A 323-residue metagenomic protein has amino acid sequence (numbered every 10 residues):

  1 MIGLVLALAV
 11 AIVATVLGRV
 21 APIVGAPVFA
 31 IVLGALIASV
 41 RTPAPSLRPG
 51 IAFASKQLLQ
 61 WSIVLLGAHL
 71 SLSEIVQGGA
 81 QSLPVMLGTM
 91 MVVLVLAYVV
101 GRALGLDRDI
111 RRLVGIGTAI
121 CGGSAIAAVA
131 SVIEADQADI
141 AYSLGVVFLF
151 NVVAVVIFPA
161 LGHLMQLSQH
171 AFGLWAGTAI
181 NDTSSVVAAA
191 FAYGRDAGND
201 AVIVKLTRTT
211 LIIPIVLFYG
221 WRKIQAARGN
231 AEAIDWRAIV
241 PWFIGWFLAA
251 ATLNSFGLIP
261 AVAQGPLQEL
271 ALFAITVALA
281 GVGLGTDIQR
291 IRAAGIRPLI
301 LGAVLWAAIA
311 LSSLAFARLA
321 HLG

Functional and structural regions predicted by a protein language model:
M1-S55, L66-S73, L217-L272, A278-G295 (+2 more regions): Structural signature of multi-pass alpha-helical membrane transport proteins
L4, P49-S62, L83-V85, D107-T118 (+4 more regions): Cytoplasmic-side transmembrane-helix entry/capping segments in multi-pass membrane proteins
V16-R19, L72-Q81, G162-F172, F191-D200 (+1 more regions): Helix-coil boundary and interhelical linker segments in multi-pass alpha-helical membrane proteins
A21-L36, K56, G78-V92, G115-T118 (+4 more regions): Structural signature of hydrophobic alpha-helical transmembrane segments
S62-R108, A130-F148, G295: Helix-loop-helix hairpins and the membrane-proximal interhelical loops of multi-pass alpha-helical transport proteins
P84-T118, L149-L167, G281, A293 (+1 more regions): Transmembrane alpha-helices that form the ion-translocation and gating core of multi-pass ion transport proteins
L106-V153, A171-G194, L270: Alpha-helical membrane segments and immediately flanking helix-loop junctions that form or couple to the substrate/ion
A190-A233, P241: Oxyanion-binding "anion nests"
